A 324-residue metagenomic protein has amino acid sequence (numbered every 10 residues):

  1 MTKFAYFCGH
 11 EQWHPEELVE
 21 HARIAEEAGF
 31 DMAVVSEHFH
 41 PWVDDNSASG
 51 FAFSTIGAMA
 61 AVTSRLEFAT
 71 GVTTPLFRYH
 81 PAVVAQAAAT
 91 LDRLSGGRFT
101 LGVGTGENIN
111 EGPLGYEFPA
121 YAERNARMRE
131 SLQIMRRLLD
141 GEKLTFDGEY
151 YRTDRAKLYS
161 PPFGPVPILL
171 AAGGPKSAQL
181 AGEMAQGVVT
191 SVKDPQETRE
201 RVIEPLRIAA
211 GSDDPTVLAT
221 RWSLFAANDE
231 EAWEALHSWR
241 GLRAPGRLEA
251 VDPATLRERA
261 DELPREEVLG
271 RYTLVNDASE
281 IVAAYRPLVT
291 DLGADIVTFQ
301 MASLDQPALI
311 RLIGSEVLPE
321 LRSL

Functional and structural regions predicted by a protein language model:
M1-L324: Active-site-adjacent structural elements that line small-molecule/cofactor binding pockets in enzymes
